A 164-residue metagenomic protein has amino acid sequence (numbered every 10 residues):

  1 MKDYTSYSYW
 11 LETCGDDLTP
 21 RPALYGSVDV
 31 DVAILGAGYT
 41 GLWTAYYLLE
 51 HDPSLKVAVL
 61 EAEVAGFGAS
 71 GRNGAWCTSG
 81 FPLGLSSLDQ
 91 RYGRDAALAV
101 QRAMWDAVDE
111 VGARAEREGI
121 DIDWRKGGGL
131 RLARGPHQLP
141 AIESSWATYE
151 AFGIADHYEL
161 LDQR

Functional and structural regions predicted by a protein language model:
M1-V32, E50-K56: Extreme N-terminal leader/targeting segments of oxidoreductases
G36-L42, A62: Glycine-rich Rossmann-fold phosphate-binding loop(s) that bind the pyrophosphate of adenine dinucleotide cofactors
W43-Y47: Short amphipathic alpha-helical face segments that pack within enzyme cores and frequently flank/anchor catalytic
L49-R72: Glycine-rich FAD pyrophosphate-binding loop
E63-A65, A75-L83, D162-R164: Short glycine-enriched loops at secondary-structure junctions
R72-A103: Glycine-rich active-site loop/strand segments that organize a redox cofactor
R91-R164: Rossmann-like flavin
